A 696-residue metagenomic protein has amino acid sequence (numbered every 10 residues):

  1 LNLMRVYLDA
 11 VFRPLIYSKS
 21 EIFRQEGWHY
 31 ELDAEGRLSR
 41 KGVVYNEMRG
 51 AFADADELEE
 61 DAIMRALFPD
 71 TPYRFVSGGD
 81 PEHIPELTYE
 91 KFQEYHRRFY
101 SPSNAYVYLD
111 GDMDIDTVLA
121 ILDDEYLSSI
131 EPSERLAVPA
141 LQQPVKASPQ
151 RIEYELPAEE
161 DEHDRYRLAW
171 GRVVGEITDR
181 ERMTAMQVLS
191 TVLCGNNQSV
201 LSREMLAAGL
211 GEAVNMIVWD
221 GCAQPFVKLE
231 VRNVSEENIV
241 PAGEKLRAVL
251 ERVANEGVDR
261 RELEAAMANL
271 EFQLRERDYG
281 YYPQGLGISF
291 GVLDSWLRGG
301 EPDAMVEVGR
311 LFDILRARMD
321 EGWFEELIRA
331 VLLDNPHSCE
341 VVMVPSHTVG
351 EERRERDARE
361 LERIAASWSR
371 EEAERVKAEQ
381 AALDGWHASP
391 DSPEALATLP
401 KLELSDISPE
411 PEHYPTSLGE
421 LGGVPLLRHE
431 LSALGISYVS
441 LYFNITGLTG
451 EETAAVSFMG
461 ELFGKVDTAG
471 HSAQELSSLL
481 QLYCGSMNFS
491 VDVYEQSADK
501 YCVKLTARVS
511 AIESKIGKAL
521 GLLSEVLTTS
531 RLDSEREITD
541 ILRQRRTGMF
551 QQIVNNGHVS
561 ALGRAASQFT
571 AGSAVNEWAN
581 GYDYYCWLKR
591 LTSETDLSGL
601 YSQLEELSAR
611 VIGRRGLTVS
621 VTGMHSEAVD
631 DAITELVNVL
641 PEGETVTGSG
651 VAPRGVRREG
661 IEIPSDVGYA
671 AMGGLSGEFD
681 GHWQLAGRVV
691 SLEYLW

Functional and structural regions predicted by a protein language model:
L1-R13, K19-E31, E57-E82, N104-D110 (+9 more regions): M16 family metallopeptidases and their MPP-like homologs
R13-Y17, D54, I115-D116, Y126-S133 (+2 more regions): Bacterial peptidoglycan biogenesis and beta-lactam-recognition machinery
Y17, R24-G42, E47: Active-site neighborhoods of enzyme catalytic cores
K41, E90-E125, L600-E635: Non-catalytic, conformational "gating/processing" segments within enzyme and secreted inhibitor domains
Y45, R49-A53, E57, R135-Q198 (+8 more regions): His/Glu-based metal-binding/catalytic segments typifying zinc-dependent metallopeptidases
Q93-R97, E155-A158, L201, N215-W219 (+9 more regions): Generic recognition of flexible, low-complexity loop/linker segments
I115-E134, E256, D334-H337, S346-A382: Extended, regular secondary-structure scaffolds
G322-L327, R370: Extended alpha-helical coiled-coil "stalk/arm" regions that scaffold and mediate dimerization/assembly in large
